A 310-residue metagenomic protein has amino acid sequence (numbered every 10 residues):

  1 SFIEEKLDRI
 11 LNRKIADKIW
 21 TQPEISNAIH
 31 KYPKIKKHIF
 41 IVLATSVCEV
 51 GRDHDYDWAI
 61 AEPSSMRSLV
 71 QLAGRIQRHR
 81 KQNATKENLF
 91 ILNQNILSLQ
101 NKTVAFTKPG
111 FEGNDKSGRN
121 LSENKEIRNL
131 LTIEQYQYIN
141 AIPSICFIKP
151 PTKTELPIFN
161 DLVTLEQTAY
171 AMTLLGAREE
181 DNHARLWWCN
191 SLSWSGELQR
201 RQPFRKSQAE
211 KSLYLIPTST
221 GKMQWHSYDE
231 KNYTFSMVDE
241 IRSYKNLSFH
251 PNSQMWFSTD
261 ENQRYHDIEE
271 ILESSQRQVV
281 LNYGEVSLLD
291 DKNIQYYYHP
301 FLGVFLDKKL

Functional and structural regions predicted by a protein language model:
S1-V42: Conserved C-terminal RecA-like helicase domain
F2-I3, V50-D53, S68-Q71, S98-K108: Switch/connector loops and helix/strand junctions flanking conserved nucleotide-binding motifs in nucleotide-processing
L11-I15, Q100-L310: The feature captures the C-terminal accessory region of ATP-dependent helicases and related nucleic-acid translocases
K36-I39, D53-Y56, T85: Short, well-ordered loop/turn elements at secondary-structure boundaries
L43, R52-S65: A short beta-strand element within the Helicase C-terminal
S46, N88-N93: Terminal-proximal interaction/regulatory segments of ATP-powered molecular machines
D57-I60, R75-I76, V104-F111: Short secondary-structure boundary/capping segments
W58-A59, S65-F90: Conserved SF2 helicase motif VI
